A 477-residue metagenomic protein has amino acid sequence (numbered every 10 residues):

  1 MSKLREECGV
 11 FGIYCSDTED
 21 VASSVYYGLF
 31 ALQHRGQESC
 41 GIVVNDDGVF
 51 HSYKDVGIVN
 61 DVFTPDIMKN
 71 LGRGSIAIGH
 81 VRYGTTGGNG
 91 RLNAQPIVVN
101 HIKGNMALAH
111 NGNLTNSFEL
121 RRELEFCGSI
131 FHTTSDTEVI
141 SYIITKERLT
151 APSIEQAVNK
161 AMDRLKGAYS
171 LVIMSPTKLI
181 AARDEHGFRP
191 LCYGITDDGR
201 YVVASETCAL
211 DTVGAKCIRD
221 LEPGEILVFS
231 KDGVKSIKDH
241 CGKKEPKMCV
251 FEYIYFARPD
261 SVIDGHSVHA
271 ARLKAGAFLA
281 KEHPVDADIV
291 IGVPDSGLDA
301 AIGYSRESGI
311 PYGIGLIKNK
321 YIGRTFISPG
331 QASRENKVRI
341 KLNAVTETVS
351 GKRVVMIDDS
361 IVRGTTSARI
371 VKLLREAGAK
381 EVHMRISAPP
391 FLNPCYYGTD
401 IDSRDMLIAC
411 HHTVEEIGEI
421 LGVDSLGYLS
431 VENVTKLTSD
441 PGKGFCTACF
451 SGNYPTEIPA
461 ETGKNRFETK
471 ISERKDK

Functional and structural regions predicted by a protein language model:
M1-P223, V228-A287, V293, E381: Conserved short alpha-helical segments that host acidic/polar catalytic motifs at enzyme active sites
T85-T86, N116, I180, F188-R189 (+7 more regions): Flexible loop/turn segments at secondary-structure boundaries
A109, M174, A182-R183, G194 (+12 more regions): Generic beta-strand/beta-sheet core signal
S129, T150-A151, P284-D288, R306-G313 (+2 more regions): Secondary-structure transition/capping motifs at alpha-helix termini and the adjoining loop/turn into the next element
T133, E138-S141, Y312-G323, I420-T438: A conserved beta-strand->alpha-helix junction
K160, C208-A209, K216, L221-E225 (+4 more regions): Phosphate/diphosphate-binding loops
M162, T177, G214-D220, K372-K477: PRPP-dependent phosphoribosyltransferase catalytic core
G309-V354, T365, L392-G398, D402: Short, glycine/charge-rich flexible loops or terminal/linker lids adjacent to PRPP-binding catalytic cores
